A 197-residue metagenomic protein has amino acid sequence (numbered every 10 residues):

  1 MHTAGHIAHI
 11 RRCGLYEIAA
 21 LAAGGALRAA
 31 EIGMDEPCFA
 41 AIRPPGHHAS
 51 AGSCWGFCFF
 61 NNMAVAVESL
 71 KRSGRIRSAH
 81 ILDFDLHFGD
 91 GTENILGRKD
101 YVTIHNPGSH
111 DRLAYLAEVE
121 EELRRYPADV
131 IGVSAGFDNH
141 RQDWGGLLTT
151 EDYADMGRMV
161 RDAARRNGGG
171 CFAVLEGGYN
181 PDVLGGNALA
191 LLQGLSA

Functional and structural regions predicted by a protein language model:
M1-A197: A general "terminal functional-core" signal
